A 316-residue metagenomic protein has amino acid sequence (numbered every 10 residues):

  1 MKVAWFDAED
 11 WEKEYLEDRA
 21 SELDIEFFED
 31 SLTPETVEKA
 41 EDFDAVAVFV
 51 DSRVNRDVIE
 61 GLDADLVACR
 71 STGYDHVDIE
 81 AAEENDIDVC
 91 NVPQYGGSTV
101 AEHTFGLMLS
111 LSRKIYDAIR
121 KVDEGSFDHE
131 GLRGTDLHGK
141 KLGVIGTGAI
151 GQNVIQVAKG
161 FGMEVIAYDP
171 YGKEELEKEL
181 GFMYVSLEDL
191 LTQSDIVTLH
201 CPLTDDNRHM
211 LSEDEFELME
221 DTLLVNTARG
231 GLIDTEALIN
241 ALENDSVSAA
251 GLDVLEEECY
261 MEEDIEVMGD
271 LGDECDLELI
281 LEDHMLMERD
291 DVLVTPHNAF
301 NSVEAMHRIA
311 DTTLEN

Functional and structural regions predicted by a protein language model:
M1-C90, S212: An N-terminal-biased, well-structured beta-alpha scaffold segment characteristic of Rossmann-like dinucleotide-binding
E41-D42, D63, T192-Q193, L218-E220 (+1 more regions): Alpha-helix C-terminal capping/helix-to-coil transition sites in glycosyltransferase folds
V50-D51, T72, D195, C201-L203 (+2 more regions): Short glycine-/small-residue-rich Rossmann-like dinucleotide-binding loops
R70-S71, I87-S98, D169, L187-E188 (+1 more regions): Short beta->alpha connector loops at strand-helix junctions that form conserved, small/polar/Pro-enriched
N85-I87, P93-K141, A149, Q156: Phosphate-binding beta-alpha-beta segment of Rossmann-like dinucleotide-binding domains, i.e., the NAD(P)
E130-D221: Rossmann-like dinucleotide/phosphate-binding beta-alpha-beta segment
V225: Glycine-rich nucleotide-phosphate-binding loops and adjacent flexible coil segments
R229-N316: Rossmann-like dinucleotide-binding domain for NAD(H)/NADP(H)
